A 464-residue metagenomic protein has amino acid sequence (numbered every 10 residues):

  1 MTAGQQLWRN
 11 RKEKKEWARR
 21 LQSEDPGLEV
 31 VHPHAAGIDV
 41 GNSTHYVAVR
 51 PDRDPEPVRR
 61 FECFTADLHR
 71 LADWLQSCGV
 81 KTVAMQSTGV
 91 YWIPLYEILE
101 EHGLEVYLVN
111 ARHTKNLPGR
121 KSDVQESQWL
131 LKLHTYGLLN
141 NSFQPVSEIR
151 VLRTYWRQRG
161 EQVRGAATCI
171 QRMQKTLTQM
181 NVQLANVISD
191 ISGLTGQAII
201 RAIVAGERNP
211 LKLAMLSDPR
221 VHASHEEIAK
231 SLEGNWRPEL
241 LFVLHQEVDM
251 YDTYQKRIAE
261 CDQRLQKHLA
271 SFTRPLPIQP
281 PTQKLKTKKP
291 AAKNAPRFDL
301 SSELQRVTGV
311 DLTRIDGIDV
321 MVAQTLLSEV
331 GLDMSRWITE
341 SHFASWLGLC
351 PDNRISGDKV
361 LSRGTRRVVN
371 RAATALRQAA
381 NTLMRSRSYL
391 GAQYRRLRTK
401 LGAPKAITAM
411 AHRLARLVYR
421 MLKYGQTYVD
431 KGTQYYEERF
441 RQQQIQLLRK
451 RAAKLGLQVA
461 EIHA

Functional and structural regions predicted by a protein language model:
M1-A464: A detector of single, family-specific signature residues that are central to catalytic or substrate-handling motifs
